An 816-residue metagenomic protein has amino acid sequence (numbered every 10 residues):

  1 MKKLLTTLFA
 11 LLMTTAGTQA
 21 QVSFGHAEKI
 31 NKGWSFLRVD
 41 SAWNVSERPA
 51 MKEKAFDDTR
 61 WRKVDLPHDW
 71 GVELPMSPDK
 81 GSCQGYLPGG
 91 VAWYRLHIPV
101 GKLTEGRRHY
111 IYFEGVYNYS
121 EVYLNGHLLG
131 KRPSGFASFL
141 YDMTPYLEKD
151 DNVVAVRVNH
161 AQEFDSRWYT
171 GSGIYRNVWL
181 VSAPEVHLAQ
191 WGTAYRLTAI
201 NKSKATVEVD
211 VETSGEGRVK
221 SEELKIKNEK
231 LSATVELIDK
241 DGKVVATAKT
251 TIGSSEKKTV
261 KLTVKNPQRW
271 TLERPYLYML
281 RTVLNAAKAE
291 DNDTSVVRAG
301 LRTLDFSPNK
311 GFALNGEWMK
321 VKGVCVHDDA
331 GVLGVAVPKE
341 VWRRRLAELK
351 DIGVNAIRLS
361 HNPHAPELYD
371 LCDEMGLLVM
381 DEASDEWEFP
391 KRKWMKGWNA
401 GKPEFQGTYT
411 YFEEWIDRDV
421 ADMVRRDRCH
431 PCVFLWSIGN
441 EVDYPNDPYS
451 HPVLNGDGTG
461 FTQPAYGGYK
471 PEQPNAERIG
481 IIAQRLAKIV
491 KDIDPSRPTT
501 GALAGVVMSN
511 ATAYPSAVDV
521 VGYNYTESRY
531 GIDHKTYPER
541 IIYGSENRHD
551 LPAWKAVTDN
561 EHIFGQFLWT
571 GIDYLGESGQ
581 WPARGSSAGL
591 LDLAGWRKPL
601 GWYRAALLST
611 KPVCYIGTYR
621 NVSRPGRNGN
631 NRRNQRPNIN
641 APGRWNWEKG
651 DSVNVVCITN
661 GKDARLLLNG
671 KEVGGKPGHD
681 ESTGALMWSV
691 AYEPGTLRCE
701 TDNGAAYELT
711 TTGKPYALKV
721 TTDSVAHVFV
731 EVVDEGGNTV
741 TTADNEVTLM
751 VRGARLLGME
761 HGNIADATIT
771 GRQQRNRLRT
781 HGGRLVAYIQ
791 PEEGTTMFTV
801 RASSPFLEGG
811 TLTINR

Functional and structural regions predicted by a protein language model:
M1-S23: Bacterial Sec-dependent N-terminal signal peptides
H26-S46, A55-F56, D65-L66, E163 (+3 more regions): Substrate-binding clefts and catalytic carboxylate motifs of secreted carbohydrate-active enzymes
E28, S35-V39, Q84, G89-W191 (+7 more regions): Accessory beta-strand-rich segments of carbohydrate-active enzymes
F56, K227-T234, E273-Y278, S652 (+2 more regions): Short flexible loop/turn segments that cap and initiate beta-strands
P67-V100, T104-N125, G130-P133, L140 (+7 more regions): Active-site-adjacent substrate/metal-binding segments within catalytic domains of carbohydrate-active enzymes
L124, K204-G217, K227-T251, K258-V260 (+4 more regions): Beta-strand-rich binding/interaction modules
M143, V260-R269, L686-Y692, Q774-E793: Short, hydrophobic beta-strand segments
E148-K149, D210-K220, K225-P308, A691-P694 (+1 more regions): Extended acidic/polar, glycine-enriched regions that form or flank non-catalytic beta-rich accessory modules
